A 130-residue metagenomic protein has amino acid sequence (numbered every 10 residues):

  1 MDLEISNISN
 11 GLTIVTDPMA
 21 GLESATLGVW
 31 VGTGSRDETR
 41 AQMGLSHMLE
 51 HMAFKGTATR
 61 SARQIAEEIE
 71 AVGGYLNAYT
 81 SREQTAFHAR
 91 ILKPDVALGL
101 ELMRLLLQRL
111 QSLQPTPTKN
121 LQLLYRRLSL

Functional and structural regions predicted by a protein language model:
M1-E67, H88-I91, E101: His/Glu-rich zincin catalytic helix
V31, A58, Q64-L130: Acidic/histidine-enriched segments that form metal/cofactor-coordinating and catalytic pocket/exosite environments
